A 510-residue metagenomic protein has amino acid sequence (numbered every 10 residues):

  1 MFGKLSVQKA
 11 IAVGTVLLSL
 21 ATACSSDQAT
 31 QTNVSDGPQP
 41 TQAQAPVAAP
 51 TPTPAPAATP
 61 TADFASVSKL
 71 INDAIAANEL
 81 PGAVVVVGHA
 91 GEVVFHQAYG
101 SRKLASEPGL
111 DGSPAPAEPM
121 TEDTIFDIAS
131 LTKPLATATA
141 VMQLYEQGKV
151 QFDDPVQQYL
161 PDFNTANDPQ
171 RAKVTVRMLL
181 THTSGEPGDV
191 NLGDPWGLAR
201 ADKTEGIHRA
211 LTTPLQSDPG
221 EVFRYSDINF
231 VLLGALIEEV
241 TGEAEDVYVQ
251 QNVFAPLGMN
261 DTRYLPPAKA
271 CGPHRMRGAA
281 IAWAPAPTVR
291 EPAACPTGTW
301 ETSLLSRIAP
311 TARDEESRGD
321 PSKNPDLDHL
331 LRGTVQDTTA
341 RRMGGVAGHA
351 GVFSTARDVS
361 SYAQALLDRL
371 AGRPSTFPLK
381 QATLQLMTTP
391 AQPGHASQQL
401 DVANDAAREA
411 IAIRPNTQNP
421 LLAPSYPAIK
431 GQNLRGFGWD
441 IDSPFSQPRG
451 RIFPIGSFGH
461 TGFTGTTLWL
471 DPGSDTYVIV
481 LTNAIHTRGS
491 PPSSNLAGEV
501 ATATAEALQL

Functional and structural regions predicted by a protein language model:
F2-I11: Bacterial N-terminal signal peptides that target proteins for export
A21-A23: C-terminal motif of bacterial Sec signal peptides marking the signal peptidase cleavage site
S25-D27: Bacterial signal peptide processing site
T30-T61: Ser/Thr-rich, Proline-interspersed low-complexity disordered segments
T32-V34, G456-L510: Structured C-terminal helix/loop/strand segments within mature extracytoplasmic catalytic/sensor domains
P60-F126, K149-Q151, A166, H208 (+1 more regions): Short, conserved catalytic-motif segment at the N-terminal edge
A65-N72, V85, G91, D127-D153 (+4 more regions): Active-site SXXK
K103, D168-I452: Short, surface-exposed loop or secondary-structure junction motifs that flank catalytic or metal-binding residues
